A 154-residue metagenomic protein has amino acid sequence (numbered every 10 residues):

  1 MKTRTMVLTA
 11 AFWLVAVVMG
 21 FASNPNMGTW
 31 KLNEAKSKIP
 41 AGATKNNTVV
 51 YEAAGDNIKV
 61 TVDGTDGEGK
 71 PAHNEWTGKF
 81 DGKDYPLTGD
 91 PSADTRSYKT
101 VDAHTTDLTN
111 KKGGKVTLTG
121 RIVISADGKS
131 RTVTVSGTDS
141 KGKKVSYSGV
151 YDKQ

Functional and structural regions predicted by a protein language model:
M1-A11: Bacterial N-terminal signal peptides that target proteins for export
T9-G20: Bacterial N-terminal signal peptides
F21-Q154: Hydrophobic small-molecule pocket/channel-lining residues, especially in calycin-type beta-barrels
